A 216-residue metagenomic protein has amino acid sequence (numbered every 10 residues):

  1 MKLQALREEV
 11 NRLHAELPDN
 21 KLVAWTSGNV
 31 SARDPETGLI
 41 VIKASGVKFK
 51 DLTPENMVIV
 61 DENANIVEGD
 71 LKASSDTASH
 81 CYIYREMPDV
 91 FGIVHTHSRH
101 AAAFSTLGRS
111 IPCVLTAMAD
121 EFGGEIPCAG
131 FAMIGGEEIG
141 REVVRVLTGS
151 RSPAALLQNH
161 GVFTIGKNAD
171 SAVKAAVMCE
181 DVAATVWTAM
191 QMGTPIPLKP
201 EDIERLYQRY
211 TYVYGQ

Functional and structural regions predicted by a protein language model:
M1-Q216: Glycine-rich flexible loops
